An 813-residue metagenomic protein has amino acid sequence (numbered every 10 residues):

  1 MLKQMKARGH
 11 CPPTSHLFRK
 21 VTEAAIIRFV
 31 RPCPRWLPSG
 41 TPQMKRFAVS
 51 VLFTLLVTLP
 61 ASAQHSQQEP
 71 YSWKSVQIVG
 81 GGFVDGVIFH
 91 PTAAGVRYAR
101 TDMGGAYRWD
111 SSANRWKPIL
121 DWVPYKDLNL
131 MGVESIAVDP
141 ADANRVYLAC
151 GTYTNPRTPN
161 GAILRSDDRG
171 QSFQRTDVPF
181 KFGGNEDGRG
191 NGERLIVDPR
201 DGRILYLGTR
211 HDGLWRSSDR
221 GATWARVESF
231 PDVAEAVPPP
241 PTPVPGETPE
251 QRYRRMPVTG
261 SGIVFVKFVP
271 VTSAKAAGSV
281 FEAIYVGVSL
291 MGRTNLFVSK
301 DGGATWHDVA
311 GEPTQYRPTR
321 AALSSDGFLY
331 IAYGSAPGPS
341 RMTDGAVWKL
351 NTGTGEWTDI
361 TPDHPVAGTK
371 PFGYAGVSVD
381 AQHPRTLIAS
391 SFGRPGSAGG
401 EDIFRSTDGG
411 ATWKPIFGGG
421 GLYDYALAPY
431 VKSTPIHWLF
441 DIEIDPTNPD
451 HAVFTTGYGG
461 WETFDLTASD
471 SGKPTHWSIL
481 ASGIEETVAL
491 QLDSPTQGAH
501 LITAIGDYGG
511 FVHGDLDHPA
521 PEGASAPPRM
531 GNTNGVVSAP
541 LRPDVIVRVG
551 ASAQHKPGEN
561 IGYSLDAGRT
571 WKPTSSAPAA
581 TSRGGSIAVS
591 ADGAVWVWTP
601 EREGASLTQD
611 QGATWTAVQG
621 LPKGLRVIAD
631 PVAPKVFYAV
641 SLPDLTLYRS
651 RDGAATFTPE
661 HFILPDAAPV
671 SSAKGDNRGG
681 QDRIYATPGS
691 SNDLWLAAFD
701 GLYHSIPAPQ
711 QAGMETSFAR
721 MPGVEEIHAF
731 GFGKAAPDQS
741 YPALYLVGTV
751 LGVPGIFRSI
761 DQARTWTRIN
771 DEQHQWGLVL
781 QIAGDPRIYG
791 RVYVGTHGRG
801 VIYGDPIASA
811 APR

Functional and structural regions predicted by a protein language model:
V76-G104: Beta-strand-rich domains and repeat architectures in extracellular enzymes and scaffolds, especially beta-propellers
G82-G86, L130-A137, G188-L195, P243-K267 (+8 more regions): Signature of short aromatic-glycine-proline-rich micro-motifs recurring in repeat-based ectodomains
P91-A93, V138-A143, P199-D201, P270-V280 (+10 more regions): Residue-level detector of Asp-centered blade-edge/turn motifs that repeat once per structural unit in beta-propeller
G104-G105, T152-R157, D212-G213, L290-R293 (+10 more regions): Short glycine/acidic-enriched loop and turn motifs that connect beta-strands
R108-D110, P140, S166-D167, P199 (+14 more regions): Conserved Ser/Thr-centered positions that define the repeating blades of beta-propeller domains
D121-D127, D177-E186, S229-P257, T361-T369 (+4 more regions): Surface-exposed loop and turn segments in beta-propeller and other repeat-based domains that flank or scaffold
Y423-K432, I479-L492, R529-N534, A667-V670 (+2 more regions): Conserved blade-ending motifs and adjacent loop-strand segments that build the rim/top face of beta-propeller domains
G777-R813: Blade-level signature of beta-propeller repeat domains, shared across WD40, Kelch, NHL, RCC1 and BNR/Asp-box propellers
